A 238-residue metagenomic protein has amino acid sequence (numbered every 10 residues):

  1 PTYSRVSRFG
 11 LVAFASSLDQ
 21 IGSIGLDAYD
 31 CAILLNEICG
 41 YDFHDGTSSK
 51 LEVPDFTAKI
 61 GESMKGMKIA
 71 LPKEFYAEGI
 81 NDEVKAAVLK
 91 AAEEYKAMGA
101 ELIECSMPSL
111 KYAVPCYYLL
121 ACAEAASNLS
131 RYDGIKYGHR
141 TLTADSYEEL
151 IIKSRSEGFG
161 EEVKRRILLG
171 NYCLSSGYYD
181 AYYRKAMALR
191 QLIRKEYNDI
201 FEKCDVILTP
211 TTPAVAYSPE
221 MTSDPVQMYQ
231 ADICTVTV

Functional and structural regions predicted by a protein language model:
T2-A87, A91, E148-E149, K153: A short helix-breaking turn/cap at a secondary-structure junction
Y3, F75, P108, T212-V215: Acidic, glycine-rich active-site loops and adjacent beta-strand->loop/helix elements that engage anionic groups
S7, D42-T47, A100-S106, G138-R140: Acidic/polar loop patches that form or flank catalytic/metal-binding clefts of enzymes that bind anionic ligands
A13-S16, I60-M64, A70, L110 (+3 more regions): Solvent-exposed alpha-helices and their adjacent loops that cap or buttress functional pockets in soluble metabolic
E37, L119-L120: Conserved catalytic core of Hanks-type protein kinase domains
D45-V53, M67-K68, P72-E74, C105-Y118 (+3 more regions): Flexible, acidic loop-helix segments that line cofactor/substrate-binding pockets
I80-V84, C116, M221-S223: Short, solvent-exposed loop/turn segments at secondary-structure boundaries
E94-A97, L102, Y112, A121-S127 (+2 more regions): Glycine-rich, small-residue loops and helix-cap segments that act as flexible hinges at active-site edges
